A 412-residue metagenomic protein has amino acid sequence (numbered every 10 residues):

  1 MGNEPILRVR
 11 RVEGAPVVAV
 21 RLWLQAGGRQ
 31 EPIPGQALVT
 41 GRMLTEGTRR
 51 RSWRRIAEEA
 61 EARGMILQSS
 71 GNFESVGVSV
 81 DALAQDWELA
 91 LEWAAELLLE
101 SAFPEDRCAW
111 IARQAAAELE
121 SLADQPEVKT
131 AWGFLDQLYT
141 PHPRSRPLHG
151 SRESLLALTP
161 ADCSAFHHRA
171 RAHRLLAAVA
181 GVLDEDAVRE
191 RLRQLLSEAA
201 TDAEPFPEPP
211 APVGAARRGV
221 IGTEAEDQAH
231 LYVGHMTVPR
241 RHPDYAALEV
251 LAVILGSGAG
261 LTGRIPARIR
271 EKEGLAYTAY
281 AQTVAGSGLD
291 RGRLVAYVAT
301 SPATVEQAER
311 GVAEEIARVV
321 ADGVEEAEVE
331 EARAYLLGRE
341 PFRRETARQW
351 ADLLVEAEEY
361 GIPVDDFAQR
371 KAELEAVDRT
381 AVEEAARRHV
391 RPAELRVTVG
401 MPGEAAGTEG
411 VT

Functional and structural regions predicted by a protein language model:
M1-R63, S79-A82, E92, S164-E271 (+2 more regions): His/Glu-rich zincin catalytic helix
R49, G256-S257, L261, E271 (+4 more regions): Short, well-ordered loop/turn and helix-capping segments at boundaries between secondary-structure elements and domains
R55-E204, T278-T412: Charge-rich, well-structured scaffold segments of protease-associated domains
